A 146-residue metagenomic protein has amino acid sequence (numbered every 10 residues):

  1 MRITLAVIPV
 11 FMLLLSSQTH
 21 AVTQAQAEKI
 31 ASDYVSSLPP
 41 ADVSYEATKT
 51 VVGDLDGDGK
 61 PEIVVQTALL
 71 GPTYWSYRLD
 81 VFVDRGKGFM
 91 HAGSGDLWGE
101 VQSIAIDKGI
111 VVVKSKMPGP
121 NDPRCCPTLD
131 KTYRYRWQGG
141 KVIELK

Functional and structural regions predicted by a protein language model:
T4-L5, Q18-P40, Q102-K146: Acidic, small-residue rich beta-repeat scaffolds with periodic aromatic anchors
A6-S16: Bacterial N-terminal signal peptides
S37-A41, M90-G93: A short beta-strand motif characteristic of beta-propeller blades
S44-L55, G99-V112: Beta-propeller blade termini
K49-V51, L79-F82, V101-S103, T132-Y135: Hydrophobic/aromatic beta-strand elements that line small-molecule binding cavities or substrate pockets in beta-rich
G57-A68, G109-K116: Acidic/hydrophobic-patterned starts of short beta strands in beta-sheet-rich repeat architectures
P72-D80, N121-P127: Structural motif
H91-W98, E144-K146: Beta-propeller fold detector
